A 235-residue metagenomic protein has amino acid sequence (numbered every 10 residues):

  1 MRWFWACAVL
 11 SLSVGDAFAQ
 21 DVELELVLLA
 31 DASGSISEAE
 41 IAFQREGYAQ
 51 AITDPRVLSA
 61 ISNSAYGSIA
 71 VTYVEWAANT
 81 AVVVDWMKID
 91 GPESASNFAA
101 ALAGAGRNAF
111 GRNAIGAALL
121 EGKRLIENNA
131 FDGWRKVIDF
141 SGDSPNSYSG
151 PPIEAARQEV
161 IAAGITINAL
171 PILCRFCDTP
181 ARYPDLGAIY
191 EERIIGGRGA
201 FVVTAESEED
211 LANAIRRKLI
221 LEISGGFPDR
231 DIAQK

Functional and structural regions predicted by a protein language model:
W3-S13: Sec-dependent N-terminal signal peptides
G15-A19: Sec/Tat signal peptide C-region and signal peptidase I cleavage site
D21-D85, A118-G122, V137-S141, N168: Von Willebrand factor
L29-A39, V71, D85-M87, A101-R112 (+3 more regions): Second-shell loop/turn segments in exported
G67-A101, T179-E192: Short beta-strand-loop
A81-V83, S96-K136, A169-D185, A214: Von Willebrand factor
S144-E192: VWA/integrin I-like adhesion module and closely mimicked acidic/polar interface patches used
I172-D229: Von Willebrand factor A/integrin I-like adhesion domains
